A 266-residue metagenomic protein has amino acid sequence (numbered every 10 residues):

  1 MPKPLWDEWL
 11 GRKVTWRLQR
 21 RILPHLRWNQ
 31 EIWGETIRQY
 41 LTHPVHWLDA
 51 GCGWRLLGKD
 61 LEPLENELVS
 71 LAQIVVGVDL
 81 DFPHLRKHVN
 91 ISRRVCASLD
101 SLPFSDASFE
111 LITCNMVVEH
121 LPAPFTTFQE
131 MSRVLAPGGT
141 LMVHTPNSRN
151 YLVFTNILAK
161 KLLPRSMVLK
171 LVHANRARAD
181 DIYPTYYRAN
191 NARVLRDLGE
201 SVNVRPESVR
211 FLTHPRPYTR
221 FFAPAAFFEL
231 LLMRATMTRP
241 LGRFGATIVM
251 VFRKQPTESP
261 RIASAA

Functional and structural regions predicted by a protein language model:
P2-R38: Class I SAM-dependent methyltransferase Rossmann-like catalytic core, especially the SAM/SAH-binding loop
K3-E8, F125-E130, V134-A136, T140-E258: S-adenosyl-L-methionine-dependent methyltransferase catalytic module, highlighting the catalytic core
L23-P24, G53-L56, T185: Short histidine/acidic/glycine/proline-rich micro-motifs that form metal- and phosphate-coordinating active-site loops
H25-W33, D60, A123, Y187-N191 (+1 more regions): Soluble or luminal CAZymes and related metallo-dependent hydrolases
W28-E31, L56-K59, R93-R94, L231-R234: Short gly/ser/thr-rich secondary-structure transition/capping motifs
Y40-T155, I248-K254: Conserved SAM-binding loop
E258-A266: Flexible, glycine-/basic-rich loop-and-beta segments that form/coincide with the SAM-dependent methyltransferase
